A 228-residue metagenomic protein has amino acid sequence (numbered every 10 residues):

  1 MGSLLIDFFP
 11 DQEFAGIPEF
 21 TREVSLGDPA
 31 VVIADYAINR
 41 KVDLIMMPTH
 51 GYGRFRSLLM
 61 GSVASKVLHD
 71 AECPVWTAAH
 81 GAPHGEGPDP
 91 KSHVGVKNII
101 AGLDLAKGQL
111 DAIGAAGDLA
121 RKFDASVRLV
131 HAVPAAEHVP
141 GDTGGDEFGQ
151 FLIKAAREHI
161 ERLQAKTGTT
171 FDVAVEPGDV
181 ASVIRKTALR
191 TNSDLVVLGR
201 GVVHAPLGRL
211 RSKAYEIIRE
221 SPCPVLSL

Functional and structural regions predicted by a protein language model:
M1-D7, T21-E23, V32, P88 (+2 more regions): Acidic, proline/glycine-rich short linear motifs
D7-T21, I160-D172: A structural motif corresponding to the C-terminal end of an alpha-helix and its immediate exit/capping segment
P10, S65, G117, E161 (+1 more regions): Active-site phosphate/pyrophosphate- and oxyanion-stabilizing loops and adjacent acidic/basic residues in soluble
I17, V94-D146, G168-D172, L195 (+1 more regions): Small/aliphatic-rich secondary-structure junction motif
T21-S25, W76, R128-V130, D172-E176 (+1 more regions): General small-molecule cofactor/ligand-binding pocket signal
V24-D28, G81, A155, V175-D179: Short beta->alpha linker loops
A34-E86, K186-L228: Gly/Ser-rich helix-loop-strand patches that form or flank binding pockets for ribonucleotide-derived cofactors
A82-V96: Intrinsically disordered, low-complexity Ser/Thr-rich linker and spacer segments in cell-wall-related proteins
